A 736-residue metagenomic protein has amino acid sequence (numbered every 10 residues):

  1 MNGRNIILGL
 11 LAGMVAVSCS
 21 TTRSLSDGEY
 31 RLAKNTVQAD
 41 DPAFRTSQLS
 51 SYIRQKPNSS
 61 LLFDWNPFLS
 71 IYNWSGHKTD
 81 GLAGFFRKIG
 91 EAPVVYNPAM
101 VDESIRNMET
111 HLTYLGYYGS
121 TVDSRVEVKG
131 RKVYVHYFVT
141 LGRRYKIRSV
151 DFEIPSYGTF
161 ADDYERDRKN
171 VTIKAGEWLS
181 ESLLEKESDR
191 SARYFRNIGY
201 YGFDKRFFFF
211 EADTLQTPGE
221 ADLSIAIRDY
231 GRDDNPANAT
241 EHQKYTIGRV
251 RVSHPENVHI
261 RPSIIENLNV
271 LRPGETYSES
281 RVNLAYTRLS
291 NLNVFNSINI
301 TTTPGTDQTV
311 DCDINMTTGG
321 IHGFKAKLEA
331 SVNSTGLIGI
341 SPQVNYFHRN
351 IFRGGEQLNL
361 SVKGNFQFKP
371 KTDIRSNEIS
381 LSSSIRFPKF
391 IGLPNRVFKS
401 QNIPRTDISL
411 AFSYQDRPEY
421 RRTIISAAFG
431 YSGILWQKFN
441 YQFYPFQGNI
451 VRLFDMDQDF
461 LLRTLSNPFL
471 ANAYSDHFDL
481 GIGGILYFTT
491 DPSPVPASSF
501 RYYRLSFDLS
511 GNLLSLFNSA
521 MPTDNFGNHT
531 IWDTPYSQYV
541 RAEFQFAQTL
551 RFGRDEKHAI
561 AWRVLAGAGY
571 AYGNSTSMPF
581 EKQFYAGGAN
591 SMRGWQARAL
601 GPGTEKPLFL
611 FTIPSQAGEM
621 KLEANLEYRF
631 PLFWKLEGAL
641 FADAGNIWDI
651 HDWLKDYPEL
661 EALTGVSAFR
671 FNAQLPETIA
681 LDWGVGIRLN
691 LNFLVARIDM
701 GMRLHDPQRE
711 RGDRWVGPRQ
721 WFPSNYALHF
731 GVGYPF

Functional and structural regions predicted by a protein language model:
M1-R31, V564, V732-F736: Bacterial Sec-dependent N-terminal signal peptides
S18-V332, K363-F368, F398, L565-G567: Periplasmic polypeptide-binding modules associated with outer-membrane biogenesis and secretion
Y117-T121, Y201-K205, I338-P342, L381 (+2 more regions): Amphipathic hydrophobic-ligand
G130, R143, L509, L689-F693: A generic beta-sheet turn/junction motif
D163-Y164, S278-R504, R593-G594, L600 (+4 more regions): Gram-negative/organellar outer-membrane beta-barrel architecture
L289, Y346, I385, L505 (+7 more regions): Hydrophobic, well-ordered secondary-structure elements that form the walls of internal hydrophobic environments
S331-G336, Q442-F630, L640-N672: C-terminal outer-membrane beta-barrel translocator/porin domains of Gram-negative envelope proteins and their
A644-A668, F693, G701-G717, Y734-F736: C-terminal beta-signal and adjacent terminal beta-strands/loops of Gram-negative outer-membrane beta-barrel proteins
